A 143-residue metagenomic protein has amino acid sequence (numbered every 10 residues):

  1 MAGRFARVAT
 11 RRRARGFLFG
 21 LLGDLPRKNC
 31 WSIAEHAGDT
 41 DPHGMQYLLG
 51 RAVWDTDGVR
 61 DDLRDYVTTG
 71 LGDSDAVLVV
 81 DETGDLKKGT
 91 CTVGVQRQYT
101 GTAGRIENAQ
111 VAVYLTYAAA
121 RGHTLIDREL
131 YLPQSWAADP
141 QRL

Functional and structural regions predicted by a protein language model:
M1-L143: Conserved, well-structured functional cores that handle cations and Mg-NTP chemistry
